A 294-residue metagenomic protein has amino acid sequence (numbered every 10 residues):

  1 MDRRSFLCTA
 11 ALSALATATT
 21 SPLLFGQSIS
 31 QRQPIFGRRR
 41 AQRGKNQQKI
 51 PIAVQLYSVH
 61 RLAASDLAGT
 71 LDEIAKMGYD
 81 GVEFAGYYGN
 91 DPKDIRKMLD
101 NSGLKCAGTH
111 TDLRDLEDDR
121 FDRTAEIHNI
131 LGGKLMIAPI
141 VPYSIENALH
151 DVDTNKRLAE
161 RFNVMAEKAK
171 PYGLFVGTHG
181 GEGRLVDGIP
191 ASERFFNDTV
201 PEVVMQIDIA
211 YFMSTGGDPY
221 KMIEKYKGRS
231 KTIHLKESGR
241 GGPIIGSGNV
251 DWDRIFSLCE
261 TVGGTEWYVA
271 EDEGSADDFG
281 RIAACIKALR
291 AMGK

Functional and structural regions predicted by a protein language model:
R4-S28, R32-A53, H60-L71, A75 (+2 more regions): Histidine-acidic metal/acid-base catalytic patches
A11, A16-T19, Q42-G44, G81 (+5 more regions): Active-site acidic/histidine proton-transfer and metal-coordination neighborhood in alpha/beta enzyme cores
A53-S65, H110-E117, A148-V152: Active-site mouth loops of central-metabolism enzymes
A53-Y57, E83-A85, A107-D112, I137-P139 (+4 more regions): A cross-family glycoside hydrolase active-site/sugar-binding cleft signature
Y79, L104, L174, G264 (+1 more regions): Short phosphate-binding/catalytic loops that engage adenosine nucleotides
G89-M98: Active-site-adjacent beta->alpha loops and helix N-cap segments on the catalytic face of soluble alpha/beta enzymes
